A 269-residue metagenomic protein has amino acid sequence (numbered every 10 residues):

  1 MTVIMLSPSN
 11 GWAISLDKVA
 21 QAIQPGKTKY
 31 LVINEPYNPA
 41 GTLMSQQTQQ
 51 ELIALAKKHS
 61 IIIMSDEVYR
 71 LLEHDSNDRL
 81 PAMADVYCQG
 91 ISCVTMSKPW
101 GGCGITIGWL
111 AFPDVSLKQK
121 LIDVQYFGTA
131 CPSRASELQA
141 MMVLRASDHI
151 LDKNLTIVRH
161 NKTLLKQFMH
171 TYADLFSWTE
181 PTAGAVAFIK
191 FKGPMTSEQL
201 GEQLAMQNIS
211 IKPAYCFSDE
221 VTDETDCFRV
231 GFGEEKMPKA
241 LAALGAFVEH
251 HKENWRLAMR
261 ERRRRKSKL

Functional and structural regions predicted by a protein language model:
L6-D78: Active-site phosphate-binding strand-loop segment of PLP-dependent enzymes
K58-H59, Y172, Q207, H251: Helix C-cap/helix->beta junction micro-motif
D85-R159, K166, W255-L257: Conserved core segment of the aminotransferase class I/II
M141, I157-K166, S177-K190: Conserved glycine-rich beta-strand-loop-beta hairpin in the small C-terminal domain of fold type I
F176-S177, I189-R229, E234: Conserved C-terminal alpha-helix-loop-beta "cap" of PLP-dependent enzymes that closes/shapes the active-site mouth
M206-Q207, D219-L269: PLP-dependent enzyme catalytic core of the Aspartate aminotransferase-like
